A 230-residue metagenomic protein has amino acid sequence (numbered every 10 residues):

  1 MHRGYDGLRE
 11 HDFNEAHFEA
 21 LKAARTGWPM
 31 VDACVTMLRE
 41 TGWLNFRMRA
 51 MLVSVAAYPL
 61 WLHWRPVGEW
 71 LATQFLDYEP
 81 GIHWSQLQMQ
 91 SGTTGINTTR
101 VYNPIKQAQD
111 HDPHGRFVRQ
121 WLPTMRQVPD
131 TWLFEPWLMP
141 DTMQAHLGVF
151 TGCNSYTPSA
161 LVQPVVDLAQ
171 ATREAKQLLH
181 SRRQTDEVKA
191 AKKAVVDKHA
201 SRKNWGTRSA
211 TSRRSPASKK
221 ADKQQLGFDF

Functional and structural regions predicted by a protein language model:
M1-F230: C-terminal catalytic domain of photolyase/cryptochrome flavoproteins, centering on the FAD-binding pocket
